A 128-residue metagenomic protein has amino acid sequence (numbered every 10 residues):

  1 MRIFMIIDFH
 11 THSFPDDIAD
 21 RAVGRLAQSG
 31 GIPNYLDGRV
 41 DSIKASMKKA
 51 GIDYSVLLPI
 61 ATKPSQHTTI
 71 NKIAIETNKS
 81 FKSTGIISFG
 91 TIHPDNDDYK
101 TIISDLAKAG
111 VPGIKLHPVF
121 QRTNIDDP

Functional and structural regions predicted by a protein language model:
M1-R2, P128: Short intrinsically disordered, low-complexity coil segments enriched in acidic
R2-P59, P64-S65: An N-terminally biased module of ancient metal coordination in phosphate/nucleic-acid-related enzymes
D53-Y54, T62, Q66-P128: Active-site gating/metal-coordination segments in enzymes
